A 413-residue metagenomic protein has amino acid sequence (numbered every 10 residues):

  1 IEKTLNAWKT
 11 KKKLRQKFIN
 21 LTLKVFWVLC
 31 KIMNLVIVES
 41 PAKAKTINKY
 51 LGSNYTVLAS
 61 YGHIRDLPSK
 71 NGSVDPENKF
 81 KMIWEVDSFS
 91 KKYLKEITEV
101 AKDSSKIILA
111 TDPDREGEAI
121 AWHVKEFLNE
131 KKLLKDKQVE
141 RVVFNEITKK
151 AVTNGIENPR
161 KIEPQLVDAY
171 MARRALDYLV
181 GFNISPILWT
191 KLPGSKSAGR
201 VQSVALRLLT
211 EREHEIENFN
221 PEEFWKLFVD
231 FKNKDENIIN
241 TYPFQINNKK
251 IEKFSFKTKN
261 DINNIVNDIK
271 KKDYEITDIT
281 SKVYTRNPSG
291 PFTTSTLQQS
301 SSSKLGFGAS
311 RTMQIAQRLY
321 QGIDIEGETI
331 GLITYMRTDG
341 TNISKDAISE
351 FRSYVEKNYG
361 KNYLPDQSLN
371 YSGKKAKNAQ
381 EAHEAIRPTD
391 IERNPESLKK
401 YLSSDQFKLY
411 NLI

Functional and structural regions predicted by a protein language model:
K3-K13, K17, K24: Polybasic, lysine-rich low-complexity intrinsically disordered segments
F18-I19, F26-R174, L188, F256 (+1 more regions): Intrinsically disordered, low-complexity regulatory segments
K43, G117-I120, D168, A172 (+6 more regions): Hydrophobic (often cysteine-bearing) scaffold residues that line and stabilize catalytic clefts of nucleotide/cofactor
T56, R65-V86, A198-Q321, S353-S368 (+2 more regions): Long, highly charged, low-complexity internal segments
T111-P113, Q299, R337: Short glycine-centered, acidic/aromatic-flanked micro-motifs in structured strand/loop junctions that mark active-site
N145-K150, T294-S295, I315-R337: Short, conserved phosphate-binding/catalytic loop or strand-edge motifs used in phosphoryl-/nucleotidyl-transfer
I147-F228, S281-K282: C-terminal or mid-to-C-terminal helical accessory/interaction module adjacent to the motor/catalytic core
T329-R352: Accessory beta->alpha helical hairpin/"wing" motif in late/C-terminal subdomains of nucleic-acid enzymes
